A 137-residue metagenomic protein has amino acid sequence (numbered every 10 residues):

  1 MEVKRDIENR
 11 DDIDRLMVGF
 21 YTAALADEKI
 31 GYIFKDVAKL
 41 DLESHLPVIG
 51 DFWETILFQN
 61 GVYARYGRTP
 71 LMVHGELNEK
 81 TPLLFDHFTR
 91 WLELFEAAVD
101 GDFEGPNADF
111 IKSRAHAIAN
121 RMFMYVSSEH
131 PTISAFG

Functional and structural regions predicted by a protein language model:
M1-G19, A23: Long, hydrophobic N-terminal alpha-helical segment
E2, I7-N9, K112-G137: Short terminal or interdomain "cap/linker" segment that borders an active site or interface and mediates
I13, L46, F88, A108-A115: Hydrophobic packing residues in well-ordered alpha-helices of helical domains and bundles
V18-L25, K29-E93, V99, Y125-S127: Heme-based O2/NO sensor domains and their adjacent alpha-helical segments, primarily globin folds but also including
E96-K112: Well-ordered alpha/beta subsegment
